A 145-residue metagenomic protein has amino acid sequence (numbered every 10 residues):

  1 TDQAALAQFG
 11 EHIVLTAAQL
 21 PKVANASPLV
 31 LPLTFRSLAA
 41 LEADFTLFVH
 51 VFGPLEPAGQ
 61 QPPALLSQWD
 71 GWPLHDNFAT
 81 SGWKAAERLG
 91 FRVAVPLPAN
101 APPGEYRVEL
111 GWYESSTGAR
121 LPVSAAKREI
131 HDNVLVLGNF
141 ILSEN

Functional and structural regions predicted by a protein language model:
T1-N145: C-terminal luminal/periplasmic domains and tails of membrane-associated envelope-modifying transferases
